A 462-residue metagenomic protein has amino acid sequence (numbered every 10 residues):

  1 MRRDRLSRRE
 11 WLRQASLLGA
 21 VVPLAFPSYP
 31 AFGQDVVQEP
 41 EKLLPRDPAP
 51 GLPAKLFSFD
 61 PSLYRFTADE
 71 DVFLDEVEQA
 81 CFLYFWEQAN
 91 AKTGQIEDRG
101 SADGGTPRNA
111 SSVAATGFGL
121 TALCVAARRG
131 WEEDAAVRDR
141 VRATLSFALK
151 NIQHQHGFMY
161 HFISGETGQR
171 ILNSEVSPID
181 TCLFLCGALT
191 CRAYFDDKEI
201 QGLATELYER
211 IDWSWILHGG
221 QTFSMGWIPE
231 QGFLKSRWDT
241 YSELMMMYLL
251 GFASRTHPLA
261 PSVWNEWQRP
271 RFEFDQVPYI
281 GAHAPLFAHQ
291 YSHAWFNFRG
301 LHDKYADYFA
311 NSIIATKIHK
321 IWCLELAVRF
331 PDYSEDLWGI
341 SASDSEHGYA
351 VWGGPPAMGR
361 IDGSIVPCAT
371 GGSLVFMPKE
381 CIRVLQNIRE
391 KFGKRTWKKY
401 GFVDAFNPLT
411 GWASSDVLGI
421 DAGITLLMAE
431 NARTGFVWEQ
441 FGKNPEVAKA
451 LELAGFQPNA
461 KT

Functional and structural regions predicted by a protein language model:
R2-L6, L43: Intrinsically disordered, low-complexity regions enriched in serine, threonine, proline and polar/charged residues
D4, E10-F32: N-terminal export signals
L12, L44-T462: Ser/Thr/Asn(+Pro)-rich, low-complexity disordered segments
Q34-L44: Cleaved targeting-peptide boundary
